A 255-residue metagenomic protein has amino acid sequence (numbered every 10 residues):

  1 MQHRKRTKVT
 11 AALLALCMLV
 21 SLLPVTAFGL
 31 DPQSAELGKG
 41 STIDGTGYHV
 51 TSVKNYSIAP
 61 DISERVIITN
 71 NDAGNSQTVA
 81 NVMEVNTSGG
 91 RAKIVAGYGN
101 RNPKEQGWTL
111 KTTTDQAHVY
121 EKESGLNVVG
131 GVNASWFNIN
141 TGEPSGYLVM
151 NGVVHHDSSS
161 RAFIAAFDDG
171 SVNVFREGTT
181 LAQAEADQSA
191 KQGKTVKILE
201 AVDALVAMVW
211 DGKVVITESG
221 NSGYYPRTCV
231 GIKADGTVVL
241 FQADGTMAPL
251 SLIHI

Functional and structural regions predicted by a protein language model:
Q2-L13: Bacterial N-terminal signal peptides that target proteins for export
L14-L22: Hydrophobic core
V25-F28: Sec/Tat signal peptide C-region and signal peptidase I cleavage site
L30-L181: Zymogen propeptides
I68-D72, T78-A80, D203-D235: Conserved beta-alpha junction segments in alpha/beta enzyme cores
S135-I139, P226, G236, G245-A248: Solvent-exposed loop/turn segments at secondary-structure junctions within structured extracellular/periplasmic domains
S159-D203, A207, V215: A substrate-binding/cap region within the structured catalytic cores of diverse enzymes
I253-I255: Conserved small/polar residues in nucleotide/adenosyl-binding loops
